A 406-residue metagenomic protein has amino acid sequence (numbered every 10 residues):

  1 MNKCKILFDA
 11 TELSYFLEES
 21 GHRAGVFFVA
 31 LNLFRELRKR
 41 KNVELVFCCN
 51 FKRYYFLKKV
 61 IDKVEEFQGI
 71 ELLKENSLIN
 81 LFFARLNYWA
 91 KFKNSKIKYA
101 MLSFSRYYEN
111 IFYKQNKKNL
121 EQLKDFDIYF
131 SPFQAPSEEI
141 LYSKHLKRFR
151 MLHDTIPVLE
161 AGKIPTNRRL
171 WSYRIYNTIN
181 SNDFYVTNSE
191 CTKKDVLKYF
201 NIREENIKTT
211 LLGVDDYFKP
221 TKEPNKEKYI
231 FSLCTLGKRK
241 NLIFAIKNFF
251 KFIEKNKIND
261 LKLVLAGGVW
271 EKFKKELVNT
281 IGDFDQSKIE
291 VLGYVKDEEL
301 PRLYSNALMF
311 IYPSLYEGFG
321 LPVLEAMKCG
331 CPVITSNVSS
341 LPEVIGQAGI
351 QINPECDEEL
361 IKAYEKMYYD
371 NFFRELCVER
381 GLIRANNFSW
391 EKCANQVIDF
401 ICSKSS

Functional and structural regions predicted by a protein language model:
M1-S406: Carbohydrate transferase catalytic cores enriched for Leloir-type hexosyltransferases
